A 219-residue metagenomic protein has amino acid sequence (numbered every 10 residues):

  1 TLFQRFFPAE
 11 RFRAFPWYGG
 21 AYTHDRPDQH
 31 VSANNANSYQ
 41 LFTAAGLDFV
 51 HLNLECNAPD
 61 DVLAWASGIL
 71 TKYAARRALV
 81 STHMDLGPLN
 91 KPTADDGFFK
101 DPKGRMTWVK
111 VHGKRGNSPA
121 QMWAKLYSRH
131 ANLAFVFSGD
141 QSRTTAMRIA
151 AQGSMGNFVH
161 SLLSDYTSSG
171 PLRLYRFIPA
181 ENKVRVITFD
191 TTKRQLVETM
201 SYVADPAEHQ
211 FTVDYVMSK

Functional and structural regions predicted by a protein language model:
T1, T23, T43, T71 (+8 more regions): Residue-identity detector for threonine
T1-A64, A146-L163, L174, H209-V213: Extended active-site neighborhood of metal-dependent phosphoesterases/phosphodiesterases
R13-G20, T82-P88, F189-Q195: Short C-terminal domain-edge/linker segments immediately following a structured domain
G20, A66-G68, D95-G97, T192-R194 (+1 more regions): General N-terminal targeting signals
D28-A36, L41-A151: His/acidic metal-ligating clusters that form di-metal
R143-K219: Binuclear metal-dependent phosphoesterase catalytic core
